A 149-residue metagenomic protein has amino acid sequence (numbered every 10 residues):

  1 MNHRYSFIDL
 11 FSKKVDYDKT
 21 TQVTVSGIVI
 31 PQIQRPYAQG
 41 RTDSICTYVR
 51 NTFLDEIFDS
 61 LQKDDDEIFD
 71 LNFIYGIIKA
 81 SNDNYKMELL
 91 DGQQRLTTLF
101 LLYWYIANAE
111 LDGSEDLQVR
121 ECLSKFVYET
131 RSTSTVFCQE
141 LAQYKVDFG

Functional and structural regions predicted by a protein language model:
M1-G149: Glycine- and hydrophobic-rich flexible loops that cap the catalytic core of alpha/beta enzyme folds
